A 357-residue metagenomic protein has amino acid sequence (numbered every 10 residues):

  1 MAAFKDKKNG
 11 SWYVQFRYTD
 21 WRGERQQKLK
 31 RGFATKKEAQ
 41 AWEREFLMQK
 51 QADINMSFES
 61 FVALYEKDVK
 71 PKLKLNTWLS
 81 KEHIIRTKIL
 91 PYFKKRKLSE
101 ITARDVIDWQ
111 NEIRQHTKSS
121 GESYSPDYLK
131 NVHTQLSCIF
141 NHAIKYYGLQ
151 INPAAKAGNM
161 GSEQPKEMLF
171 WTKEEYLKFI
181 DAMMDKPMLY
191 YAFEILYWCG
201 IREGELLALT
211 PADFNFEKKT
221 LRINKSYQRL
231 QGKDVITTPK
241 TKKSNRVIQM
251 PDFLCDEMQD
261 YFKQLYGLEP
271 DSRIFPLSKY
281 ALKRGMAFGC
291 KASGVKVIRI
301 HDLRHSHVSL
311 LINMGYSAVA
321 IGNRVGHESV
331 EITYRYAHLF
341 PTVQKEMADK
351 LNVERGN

Functional and structural regions predicted by a protein language model:
K7-D108, L265-P270: N-terminal DNA-binding module of tyrosine recombinases/phage integrases
Y13-Q15, N159, A208-D260: Conserved tyrosine-mediated DNA breakage-rejoining catalytic core shared by Y-recombinases
K67-K156, P165, P187, P276-Y280 (+1 more regions): N-terminal core-binding DNA-recognition domain of tyrosine site-specific recombinases/integrases
H83, K173-L177, S226-R229, P251-K296: Active-site/catalytic core of tyrosine-dependent DNA strand-transfer enzymes
W109, K178-A182, G232-T238, H338-N357: DNA/chromatin major-groove-contacting recognition/catalytic segments
E122-P126, K130-V132, K145, L149-L209 (+4 more regions): Basic, Lys/Arg- and aromatic-enriched nucleic-acid-binding interface segment
D127, K145, E194, W198 (+6 more regions): C-terminal catalytic core of tyrosine-transesterase DNA break-rejoin enzymes
F170, Y227, C255, Y280 (+1 more regions): Catalytic-site neighborhood detector that most strongly recognizes the C-terminal catalytic loop/helix of tyrosine
